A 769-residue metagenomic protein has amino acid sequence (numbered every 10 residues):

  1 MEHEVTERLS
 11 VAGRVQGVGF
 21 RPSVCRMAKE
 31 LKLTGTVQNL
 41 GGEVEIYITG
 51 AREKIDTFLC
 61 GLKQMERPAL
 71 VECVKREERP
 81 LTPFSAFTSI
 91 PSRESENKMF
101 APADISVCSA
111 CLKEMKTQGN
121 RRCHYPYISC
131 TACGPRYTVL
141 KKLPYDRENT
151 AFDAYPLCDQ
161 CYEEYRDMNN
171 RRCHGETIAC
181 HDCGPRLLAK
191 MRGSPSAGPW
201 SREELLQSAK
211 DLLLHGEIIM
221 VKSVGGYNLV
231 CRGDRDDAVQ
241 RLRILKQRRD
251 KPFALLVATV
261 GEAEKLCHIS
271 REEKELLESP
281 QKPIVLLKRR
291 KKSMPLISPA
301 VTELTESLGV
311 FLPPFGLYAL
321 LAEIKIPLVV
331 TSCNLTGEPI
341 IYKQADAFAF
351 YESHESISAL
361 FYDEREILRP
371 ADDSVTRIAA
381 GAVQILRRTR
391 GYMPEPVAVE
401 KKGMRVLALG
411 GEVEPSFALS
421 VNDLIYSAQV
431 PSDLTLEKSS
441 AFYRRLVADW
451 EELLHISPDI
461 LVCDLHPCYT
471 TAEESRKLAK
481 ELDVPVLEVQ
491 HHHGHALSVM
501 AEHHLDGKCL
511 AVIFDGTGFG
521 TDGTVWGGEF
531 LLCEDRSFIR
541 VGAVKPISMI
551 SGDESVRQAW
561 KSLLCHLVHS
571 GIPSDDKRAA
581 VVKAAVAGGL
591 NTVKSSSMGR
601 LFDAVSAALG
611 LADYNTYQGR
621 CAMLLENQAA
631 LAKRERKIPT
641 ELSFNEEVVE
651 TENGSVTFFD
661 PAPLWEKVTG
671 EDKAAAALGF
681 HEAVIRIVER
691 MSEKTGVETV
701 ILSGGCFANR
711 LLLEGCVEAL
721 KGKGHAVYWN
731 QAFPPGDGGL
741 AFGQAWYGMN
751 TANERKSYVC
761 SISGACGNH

Functional and structural regions predicted by a protein language model:
M1-T177, H181: Intrinsically disordered, low-complexity, mixed-charge
E78, I218, G226-R289: A phosphate-binding glycine/aspartate-rich beta-alpha loop in the early core of alpha/beta enzymes
T177, G184-R186, G411-D449, T470 (+3 more regions): A contiguous, well-structured pocket-lining segment that forms one wall/lid of small-molecule binding clefts in soluble
M220, H455-P467, V697-F707: Short glycine-rich phosphate-binding loop at a beta-alpha junction
E264-S270, L320, I340-A347, D373-S374 (+2 more regions): Conserved phosphate-binding catalytic cores of ATP/NTP-utilizing and phosphoryl-transfer enzymes
I324-E400, L590, S595: Internal gly/pro-rich beta-alpha loop/helix module that stabilizes soluble enzyme cofactors or their anionic handles
D464, D483-H495, T699-S703, R710 (+1 more regions): Conserved phosphate-binding/catalytic loops in two-lobed NTP-binding clefts
H492-F514, G518-G520, A559-V568, H681-E682 (+2 more regions): Glycine-rich phosphate-binding/hydrolytic loop that grips phosphoryl groups
